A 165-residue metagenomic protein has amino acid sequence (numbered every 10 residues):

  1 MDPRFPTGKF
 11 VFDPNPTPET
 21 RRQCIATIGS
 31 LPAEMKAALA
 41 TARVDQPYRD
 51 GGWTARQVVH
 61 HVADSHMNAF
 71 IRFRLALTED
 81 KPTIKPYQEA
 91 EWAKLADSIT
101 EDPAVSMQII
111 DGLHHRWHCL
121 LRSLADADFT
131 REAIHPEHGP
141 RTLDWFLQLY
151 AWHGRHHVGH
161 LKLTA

Functional and structural regions predicted by a protein language model:
M1-T7, V11-D13, D45-A93, H115-H118 (+2 more regions): Short, contiguous alpha-helical
F10-I25: Short, charged, low-complexity loops and linkers
Q23, T27-A38, A93-T130: Acidic/histidine-rich alpha-helical segments that form the ligand environment of transition-metal centers
A37-P47: Cytochrome P450 catalytic-domain "roof"
